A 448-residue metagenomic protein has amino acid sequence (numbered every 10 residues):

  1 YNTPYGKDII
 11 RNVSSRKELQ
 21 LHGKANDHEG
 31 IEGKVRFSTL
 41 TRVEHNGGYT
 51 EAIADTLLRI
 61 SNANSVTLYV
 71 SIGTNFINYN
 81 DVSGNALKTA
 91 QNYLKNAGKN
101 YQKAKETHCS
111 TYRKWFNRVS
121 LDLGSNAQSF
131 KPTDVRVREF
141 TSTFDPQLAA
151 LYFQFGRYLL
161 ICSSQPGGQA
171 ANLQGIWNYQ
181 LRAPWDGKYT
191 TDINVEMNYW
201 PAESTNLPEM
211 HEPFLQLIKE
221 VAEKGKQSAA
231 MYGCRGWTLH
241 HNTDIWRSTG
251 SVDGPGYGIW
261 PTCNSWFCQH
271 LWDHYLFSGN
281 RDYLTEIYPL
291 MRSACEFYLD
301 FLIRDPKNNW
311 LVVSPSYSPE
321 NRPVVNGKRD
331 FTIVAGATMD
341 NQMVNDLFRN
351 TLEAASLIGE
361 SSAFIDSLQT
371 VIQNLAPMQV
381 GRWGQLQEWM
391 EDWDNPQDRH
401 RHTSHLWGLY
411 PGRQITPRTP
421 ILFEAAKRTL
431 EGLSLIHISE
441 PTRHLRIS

Functional and structural regions predicted by a protein language model:
Y1-G256, T262, L271-Y275, R292-C295 (+4 more regions): Aromatic-residue-lined binding/catalytic grooves and analogous aromatic/hydrophobic interfacial grooves in multimeric
T3, S316-P319, S404, S448: Short linear Ser/Thr-Pro motifs
Q147-A150, T285, P289, Q342: A generic "alpha-helical surface" signal
D273, N280, E440: Acidic active-site catalytic centers that drive phospho-/nucleotidyl reactions and related ester hydrolyses
S278-T285: Secondary-structure transition into beta-strands, especially the periplasmic turns and strand N-termini that construct
S293, F297-A354: Acidic/histidine-rich catalytic neighborhood
I436-S448: Single conserved hydrophobic/aromatic residue that forms the stacking wall/gate of nucleotide- or nucleobase-binding
